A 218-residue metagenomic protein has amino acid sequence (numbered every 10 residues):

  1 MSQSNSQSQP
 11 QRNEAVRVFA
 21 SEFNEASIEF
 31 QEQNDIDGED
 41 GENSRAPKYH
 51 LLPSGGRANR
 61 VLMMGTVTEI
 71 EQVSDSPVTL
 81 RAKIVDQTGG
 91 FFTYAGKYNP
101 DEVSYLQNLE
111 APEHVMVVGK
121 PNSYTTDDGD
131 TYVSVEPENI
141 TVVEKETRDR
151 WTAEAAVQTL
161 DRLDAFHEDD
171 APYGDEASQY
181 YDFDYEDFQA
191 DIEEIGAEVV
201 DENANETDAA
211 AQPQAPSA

Functional and structural regions predicted by a protein language model:
M1-G55, D191-A218: OB/S1-fold single-stranded nucleic-acid-binding modules and their adjacent gly/ser/pro-rich low-complexity linkers
G56, T66, Q72-N99: OB-fold (S1/OB) nucleic-acid-binding surfaces
I84, G119-P121: GNAT/GCN5-related N-acetyltransferase fold signature
P100-D101, Y105-H114, K120, T126-P213 (+1 more regions): Extended, charge-rich, solvent-exposed interface segments
